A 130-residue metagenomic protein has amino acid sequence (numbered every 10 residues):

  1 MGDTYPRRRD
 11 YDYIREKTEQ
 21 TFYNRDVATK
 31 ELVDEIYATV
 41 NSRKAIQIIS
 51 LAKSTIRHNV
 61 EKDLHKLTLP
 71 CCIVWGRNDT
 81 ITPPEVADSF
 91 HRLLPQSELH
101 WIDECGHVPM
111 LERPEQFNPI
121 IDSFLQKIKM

Functional and structural regions predicted by a protein language model:
R8-L69: Conserved alpha/beta-hydrolase catalytic His-Asp/Glu region
K62, E85, E112-E115: Generic recognition of short, well-ordered alpha-helical segments
L67, I73-W75, D79: Short beta-strand/loop motif that positions the catalytic acidic residue of the alpha/beta-hydrolase fold
T80-V86: Conserved alpha/beta-hydrolase "acid-adjacent" motif
D88-S97: Active-site-adjacent alpha-helix of alpha/beta-hydrolase-fold enzymes
Q96-M130: Catalytic active-site module of serine/aspartate enzymes centered on a nucleophile-bearing elbow/loop
